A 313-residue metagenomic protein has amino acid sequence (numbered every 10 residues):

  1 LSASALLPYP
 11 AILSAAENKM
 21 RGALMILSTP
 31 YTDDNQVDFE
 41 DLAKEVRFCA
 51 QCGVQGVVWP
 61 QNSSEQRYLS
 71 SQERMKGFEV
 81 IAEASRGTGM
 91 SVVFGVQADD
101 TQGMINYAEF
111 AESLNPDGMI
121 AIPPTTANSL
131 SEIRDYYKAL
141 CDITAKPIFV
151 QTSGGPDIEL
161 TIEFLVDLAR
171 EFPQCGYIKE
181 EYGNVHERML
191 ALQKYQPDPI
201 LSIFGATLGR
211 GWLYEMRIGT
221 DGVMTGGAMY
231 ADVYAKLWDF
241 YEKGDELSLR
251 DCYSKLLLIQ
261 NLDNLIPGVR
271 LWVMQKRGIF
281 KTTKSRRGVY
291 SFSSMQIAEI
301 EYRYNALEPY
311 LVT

Functional and structural regions predicted by a protein language model:
L1-A11, A15: N-terminal export signals
L1-S4, S85, L140-T144, Y195-Q196 (+1 more regions): Alpha-helix C-terminal capping segments
I12-D157: Active-site beta->alpha loop and helix N-cap motifs at the rims of alpha/beta catalytic domains
M25-S28, C52, R217-T220, G227-T313: C-terminal alpha-helical cap/extension of soluble enzyme domains
L42, F78, M104, M189 (+3 more regions): A general structural signal for well-ordered alpha-helical segments in protein cores
A84-M90, L114-N115, T144-K146, R170-Q174 (+3 more regions): Short helix-capping segments at alpha-helix termini
G154-N264: Catalytic alpha/beta core domains of metabolic enzymes, predominantly
